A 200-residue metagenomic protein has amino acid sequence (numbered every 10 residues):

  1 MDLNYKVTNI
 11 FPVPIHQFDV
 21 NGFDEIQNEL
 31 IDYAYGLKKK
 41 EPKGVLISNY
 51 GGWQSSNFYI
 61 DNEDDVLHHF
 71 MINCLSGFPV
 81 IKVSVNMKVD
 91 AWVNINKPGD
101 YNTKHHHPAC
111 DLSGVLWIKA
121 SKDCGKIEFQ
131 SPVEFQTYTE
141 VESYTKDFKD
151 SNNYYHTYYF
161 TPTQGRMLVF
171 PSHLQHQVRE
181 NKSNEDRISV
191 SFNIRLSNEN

Functional and structural regions predicted by a protein language model:
M1-V83, N94, Y101: Non-heme Fe(II)/2-oxoglutarate
L3-T8, R166, Q177-V178: Karyopherin-beta/Importin-beta family HEAT-repeat alpha-solenoid scaffold
Q17, S113-V115, S189-S191: Beta-strand secondary-structure signal
V83, N102-H107, R179-K182: Short histidine-centered beta-strand/loop micro-motifs that create catalytic or ligand/metal-coordination sites
N94-V169, D186, L196, N200: Catalytic core of non-heme Fe(II) oxygenases with the double-stranded beta-helix
D100-Y101, H173-Q177: Histidine-centered metal-chelating micro-motifs
N181-V190: Short, compositionally biased
